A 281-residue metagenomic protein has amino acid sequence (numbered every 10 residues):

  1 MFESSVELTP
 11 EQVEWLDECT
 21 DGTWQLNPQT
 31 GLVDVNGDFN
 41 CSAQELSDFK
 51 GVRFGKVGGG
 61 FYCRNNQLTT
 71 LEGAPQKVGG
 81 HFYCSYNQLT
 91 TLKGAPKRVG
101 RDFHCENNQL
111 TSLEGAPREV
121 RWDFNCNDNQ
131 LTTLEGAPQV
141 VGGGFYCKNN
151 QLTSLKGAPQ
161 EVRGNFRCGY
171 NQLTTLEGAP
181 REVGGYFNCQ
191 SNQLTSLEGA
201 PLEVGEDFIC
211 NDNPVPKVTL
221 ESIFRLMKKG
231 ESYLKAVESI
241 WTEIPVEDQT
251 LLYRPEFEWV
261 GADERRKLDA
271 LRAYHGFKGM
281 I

Functional and structural regions predicted by a protein language model:
M1-E45, G51, T219-I281: N-terminal capping/linker segments that flank leucine-rich repeat
V6, C63, C84-N87, C105 (+10 more regions): Serine/proline-rich low-complexity intrinsically disordered segments, especially terminal tails, linkers
L8, G22, Q29, L68-T69 (+6 more regions): Intrinsically disordered/low-complexity terminal segments and short unstructured peptides
E14-L68, E72-C84, V99-R101, C105 (+6 more regions): LRR N-terminal entry segment and analogous cap-like coil->beta motifs
V35, F49, V57, L71-A74 (+11 more regions): Canonical leucine-rich repeat
E161, L176, E182-F224: Polyanion-binding and phosphate-handling cores
